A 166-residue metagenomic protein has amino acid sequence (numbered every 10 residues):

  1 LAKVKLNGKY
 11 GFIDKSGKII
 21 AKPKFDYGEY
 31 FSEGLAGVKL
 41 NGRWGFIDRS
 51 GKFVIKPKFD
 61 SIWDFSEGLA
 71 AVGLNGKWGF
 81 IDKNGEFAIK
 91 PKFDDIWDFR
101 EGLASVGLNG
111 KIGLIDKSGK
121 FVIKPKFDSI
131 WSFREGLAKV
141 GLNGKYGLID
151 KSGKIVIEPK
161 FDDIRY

Functional and structural regions predicted by a protein language model:
L1-Y166: Residue-level detector of conserved, function-critical positions
